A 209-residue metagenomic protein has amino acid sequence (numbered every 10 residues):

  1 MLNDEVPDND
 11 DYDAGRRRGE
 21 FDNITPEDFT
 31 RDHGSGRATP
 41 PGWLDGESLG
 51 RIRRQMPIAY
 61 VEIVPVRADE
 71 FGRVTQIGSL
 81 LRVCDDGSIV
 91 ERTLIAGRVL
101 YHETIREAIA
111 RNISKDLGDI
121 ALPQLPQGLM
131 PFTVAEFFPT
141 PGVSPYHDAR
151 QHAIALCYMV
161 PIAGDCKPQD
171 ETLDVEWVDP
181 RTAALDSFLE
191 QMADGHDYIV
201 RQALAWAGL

Functional and structural regions predicted by a protein language model:
L2-D13, D86-R92, Q151, C157-L209: Nudix hydrolase/Nudix homology domain
N3-D4, D8-F71, H147-D148: Acidic, metal-coordinating catalytic segment for phosphate/diphosphate chemistry, firing primarily on the Nudix
P57, Y101, I105, H196: Hydrophobic (often cysteine-bearing) scaffold residues that line and stabilize catalytic clefts of nucleotide/cofactor
A59-V61, T75, I154-L156, L173: Change "...and in nucleic-acid phosphodiester-cleaving endonucleases..." to "...and in nucleic-acid processing enzymes
I63, I109, Y158-V160: A structural signal for short, well-ordered beta-strand segments
P65-R67, L81, P161-I162: Residue-level signal for short segments within beta-strands and strand-turn junctions of well-structured beta-sheet
G72-I120: Conserved Nudix-box catalytic region and its N-terminal flanking loop in Nudix hydrolases and closely related
G118-C166: Active-site segment of metal-dependent pyrophosphate-handling enzymes, primarily the Nudix hydrolase catalytic core
